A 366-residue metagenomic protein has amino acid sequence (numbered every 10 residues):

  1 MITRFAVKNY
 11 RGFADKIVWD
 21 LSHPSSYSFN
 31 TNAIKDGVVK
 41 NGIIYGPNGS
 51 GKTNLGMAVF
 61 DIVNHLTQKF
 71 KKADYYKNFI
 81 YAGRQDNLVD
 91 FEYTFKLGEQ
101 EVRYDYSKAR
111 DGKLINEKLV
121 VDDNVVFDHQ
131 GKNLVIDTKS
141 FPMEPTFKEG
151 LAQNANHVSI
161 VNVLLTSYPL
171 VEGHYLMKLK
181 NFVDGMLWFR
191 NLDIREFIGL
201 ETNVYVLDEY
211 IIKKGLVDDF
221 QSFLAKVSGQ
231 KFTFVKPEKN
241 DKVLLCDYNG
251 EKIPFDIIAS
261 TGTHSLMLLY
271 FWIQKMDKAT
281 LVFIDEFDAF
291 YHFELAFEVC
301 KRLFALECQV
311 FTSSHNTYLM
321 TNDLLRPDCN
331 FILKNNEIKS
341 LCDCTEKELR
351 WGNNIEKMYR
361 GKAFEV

Functional and structural regions predicted by a protein language model:
M1-F60: Pre-Walker A-like glycine/lysine-rich segment at the N-terminus of P-loop NTPase domains
M1-R4, F297-V366: C-terminal lobe/lid and adjacent interdomain/linker elements of RecA-like ASCE P-loop ATPase modules
R4-K8, V18-D20, T67-W272, K347 (+1 more regions): Phosphate-coordinating catalytic segments in nucleotide- and nucleic-acid-processing enzymes
A58-V63, M320: DNA major-groove recognition helices of helix-turn-helix
D61-A73, D277-K278, A305-E307: Post-Walker A helix-loop "phosphate-sensing" segment adjacent to the P-loop in P-loop NTPases
W272-T280: Short basic/glycine-enriched coil/helix segment immediately N-terminal to the Walker B
D285-F287: Walker B catalytic acidic pair
A289-F293, F297: Conserved D-loop-proximal element of ABC-family nucleotide-binding domains
